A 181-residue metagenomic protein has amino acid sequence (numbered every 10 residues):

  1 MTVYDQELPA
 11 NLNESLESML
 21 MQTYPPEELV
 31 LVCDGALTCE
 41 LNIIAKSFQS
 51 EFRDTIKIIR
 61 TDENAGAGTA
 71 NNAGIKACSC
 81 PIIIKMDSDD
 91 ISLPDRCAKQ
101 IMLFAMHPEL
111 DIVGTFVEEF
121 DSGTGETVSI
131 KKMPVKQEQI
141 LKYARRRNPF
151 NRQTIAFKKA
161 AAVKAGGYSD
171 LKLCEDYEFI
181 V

Functional and structural regions predicted by a protein language model:
T2, Q137-V181: Conserved nucleotide-sugar donor-binding catalytic segment
N11, E40-L41, N71, S92-C97 (+3 more regions): Acidic donor-diphosphate engagement hotspot in glycosyltransferases and nucleotidyltransferases that stabilizes
N13-E17, N72, C80, L93-A105: Short alpha-helix within the catalytic core of nucleotide-sugar-dependent glycosyltransferases
L16-R60: Acidic donor-binding segment of Leloir-type glycosyltransferases
T61-C78, K99: Glycine-rich, basic loop-to-helix element that forms the pyrophosphate-binding segment of sugar-nucleotide handling
I83: Short aromatic/hydrophobic "clamp" motif used to bind/position activated sugar donors
D87-I91, F116: The conserved acidic donor/metal-binding loop of glycosyltransferases
D95-V128: Conserved donor NDP-sugar-binding/catalytic core segment of glycosyltransferases
